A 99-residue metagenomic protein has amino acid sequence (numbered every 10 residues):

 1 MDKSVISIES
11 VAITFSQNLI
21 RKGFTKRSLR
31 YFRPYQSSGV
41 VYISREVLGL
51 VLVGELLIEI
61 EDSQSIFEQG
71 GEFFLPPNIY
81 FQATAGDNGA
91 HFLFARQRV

Functional and structural regions predicted by a protein language model:
S7-I20: N-terminal non-globular leader segments, chiefly Sec-dependent signal peptides
T25-I43, P77: Conserved short histidine dyad/triad with adjacent acidic residue
Y42-I58: Short, conserved beta-strand element in jelly-roll/cupin
E55-L57, Q64, Y80, G89: Structural motif
E61-P77: Short acidic-glycine-tyrosine-enriched beta hairpin
P77-V99: Ligand-binding loop in jelly-roll beta-barrel domains
